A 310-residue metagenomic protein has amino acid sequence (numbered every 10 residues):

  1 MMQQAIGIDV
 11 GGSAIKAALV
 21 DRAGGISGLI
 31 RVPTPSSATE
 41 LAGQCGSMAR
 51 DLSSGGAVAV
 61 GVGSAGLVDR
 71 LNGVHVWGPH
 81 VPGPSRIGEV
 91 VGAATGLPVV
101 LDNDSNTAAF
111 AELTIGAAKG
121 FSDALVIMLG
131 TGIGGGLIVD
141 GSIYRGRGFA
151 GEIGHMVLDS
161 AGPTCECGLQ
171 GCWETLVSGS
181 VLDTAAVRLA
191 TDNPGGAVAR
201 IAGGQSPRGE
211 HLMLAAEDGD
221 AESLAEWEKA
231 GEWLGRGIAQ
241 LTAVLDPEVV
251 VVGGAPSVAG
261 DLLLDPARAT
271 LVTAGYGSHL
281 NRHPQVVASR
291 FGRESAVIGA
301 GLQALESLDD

Functional and structural regions predicted by a protein language model:
M1-A59, D69-V74, E89, A93-L97 (+2 more regions): ATP-binding/phosphotransfer module of carbohydrate and carboxylate kinases, centering on a glycine-rich
I15-V20, G66, I133-I138: Short beta-strand scaffold segments in enzyme catalytic cores
L29-R31, G78, G146: Residue-level detector of high-confidence beta-strand sites
P33-S36, G83, R147-I153: A short acidic/small-residue loop/turn micro-motif
G73-P84: A charged helix-plus-loop insertion that forms the helical arch/lid used to bind and gate nucleic-acid substrates
L101-S105: Short loop/edge segments at beta-strand edges and connector loops that shape dinucleotide/nucleotide cofactor-binding
F121-V177: Glycine-rich phosphate-binding loop of actin/hexokinase-like ATP-binding domains
